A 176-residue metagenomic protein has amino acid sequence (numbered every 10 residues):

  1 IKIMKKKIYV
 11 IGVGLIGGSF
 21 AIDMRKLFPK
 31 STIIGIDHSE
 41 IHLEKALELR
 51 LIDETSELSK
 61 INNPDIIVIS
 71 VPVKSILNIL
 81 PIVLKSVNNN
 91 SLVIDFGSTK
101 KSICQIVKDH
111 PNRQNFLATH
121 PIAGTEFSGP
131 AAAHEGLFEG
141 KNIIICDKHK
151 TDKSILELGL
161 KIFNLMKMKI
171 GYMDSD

Functional and structural regions predicted by a protein language model:
I3-L58: NAD(P)+-binding Rossmann beta1-loop-alpha1 motif at the extreme N-terminus of oxidoreductases
K5-K7, N90, G140: Phosphate-coordination loops involved in phosphoryl transfer and adenosine-cofactor binding
K7, T32, N115, N142 (+1 more regions): Residues at the starts of beta-strands that form the adenosine-phosphate
H38, V71, F96-S98: Short beta->alpha hinge that forms the Motif I/post-I loop of the SAM-binding pocket
I41-H42, S75, K100-I103: Conserved short alpha-helix immediately C-terminal to the canonical SAM/SAH-binding motif I of Rossmann-like
S59-V87, S91-I94: Rossmann-like NAD(P)-binding element
I82-A131: Rossmann-like NAD(P)(H) cofactor-binding subdomain of soluble oxidoreductases
L137-D176: Internal alpha-helical scaffold of NAD(P)-dependent oxidoreductase catalytic cores
